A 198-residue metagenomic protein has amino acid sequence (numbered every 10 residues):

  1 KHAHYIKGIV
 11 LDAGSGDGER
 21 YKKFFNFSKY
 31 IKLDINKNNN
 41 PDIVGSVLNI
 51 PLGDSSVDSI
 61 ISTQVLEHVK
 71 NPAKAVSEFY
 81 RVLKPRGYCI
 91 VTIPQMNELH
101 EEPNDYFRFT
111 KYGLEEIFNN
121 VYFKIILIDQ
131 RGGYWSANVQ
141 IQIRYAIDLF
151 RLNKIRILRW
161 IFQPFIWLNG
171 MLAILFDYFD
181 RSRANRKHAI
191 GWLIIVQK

Functional and structural regions predicted by a protein language model:
H2-E101, T110-E115, I194-Q197: Conserved SAM-binding loop
A73-K74, E78, K84, Y88-Q197: S-adenosyl-L-methionine-dependent methyltransferase catalytic module, highlighting the catalytic core
